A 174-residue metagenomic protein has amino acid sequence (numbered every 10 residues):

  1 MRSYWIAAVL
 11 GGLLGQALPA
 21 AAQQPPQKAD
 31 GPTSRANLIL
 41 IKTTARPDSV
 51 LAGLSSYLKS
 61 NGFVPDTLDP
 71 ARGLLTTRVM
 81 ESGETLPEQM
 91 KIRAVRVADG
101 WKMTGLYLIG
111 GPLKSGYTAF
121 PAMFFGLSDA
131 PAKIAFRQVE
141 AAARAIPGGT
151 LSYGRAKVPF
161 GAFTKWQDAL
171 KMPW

Functional and structural regions predicted by a protein language model:
M1-A8: Bacterial N-terminal signal peptides that target proteins for export
L10-L13: Classic N-terminal secretory signal peptides
A20: Alpha-helical and His/Cys-centered functional microenvironments
Q23-W174: Ser/Thr-rich, low-complexity intrinsically disordered terminal regions
